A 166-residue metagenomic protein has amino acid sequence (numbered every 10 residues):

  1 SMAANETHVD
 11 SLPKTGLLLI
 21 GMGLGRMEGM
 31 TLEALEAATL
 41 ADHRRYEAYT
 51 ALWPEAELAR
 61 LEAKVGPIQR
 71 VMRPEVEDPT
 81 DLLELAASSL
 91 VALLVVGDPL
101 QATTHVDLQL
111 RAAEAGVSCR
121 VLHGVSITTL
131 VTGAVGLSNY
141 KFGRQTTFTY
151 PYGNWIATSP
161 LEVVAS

Functional and structural regions predicted by a protein language model:
M2-S118, L122: Class I S-adenosyl-L-methionine
R26, G97-S166: Class I SAM-dependent methyltransferase SAM-binding "motif I" and its flanking Rossmann-like core
